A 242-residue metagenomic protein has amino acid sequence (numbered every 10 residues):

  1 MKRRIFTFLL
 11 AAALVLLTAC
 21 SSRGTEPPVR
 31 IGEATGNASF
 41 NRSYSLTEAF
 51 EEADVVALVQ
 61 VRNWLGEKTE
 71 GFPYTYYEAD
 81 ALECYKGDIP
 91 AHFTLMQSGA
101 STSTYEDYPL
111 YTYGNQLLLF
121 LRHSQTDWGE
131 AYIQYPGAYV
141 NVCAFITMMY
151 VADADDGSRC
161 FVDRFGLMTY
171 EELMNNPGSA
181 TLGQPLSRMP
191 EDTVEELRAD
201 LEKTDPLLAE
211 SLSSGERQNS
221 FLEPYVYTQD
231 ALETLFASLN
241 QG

Functional and structural regions predicted by a protein language model:
M1-L9: Bacterial N-terminal signal peptides that target proteins for export
L16-A19: C-terminal motif of bacterial Sec signal peptides marking the signal peptidase cleavage site
S21-E26, G71, Y105-G242: Netrin-like (NTR/C345C) domain of secreted extracellular proteins
S22-E52: N-terminal, intrinsically disordered, polar/charged segments of Gram-positive cell-envelope systems that serve as
E52-C84: Structural detector for short beta-strands of small beta-barrel domains
L65-E67, C84-G87, A100-S103, S124-W128: Solvent-exposed loop/turn segments at secondary-structure junctions within structured extracellular/periplasmic domains
C84-P90, L110-Y113: A short, structured loop/turn motif at beta-sheet edges
P90-Y108: Beta-strand/loop nucleic-acid-binding surfaces
